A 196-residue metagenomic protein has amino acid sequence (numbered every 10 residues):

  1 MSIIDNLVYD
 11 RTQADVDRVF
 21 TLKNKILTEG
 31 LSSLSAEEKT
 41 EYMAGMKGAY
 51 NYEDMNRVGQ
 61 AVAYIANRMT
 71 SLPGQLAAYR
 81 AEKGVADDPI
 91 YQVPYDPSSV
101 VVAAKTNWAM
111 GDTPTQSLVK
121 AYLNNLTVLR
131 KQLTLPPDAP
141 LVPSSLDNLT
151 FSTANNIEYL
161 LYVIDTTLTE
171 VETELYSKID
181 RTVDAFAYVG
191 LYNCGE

Functional and structural regions predicted by a protein language model:
M1-E196: Extracellular "spike/adhesin" assembly and maturation modules and analogous cytosolic coiled-coil scaffolds
